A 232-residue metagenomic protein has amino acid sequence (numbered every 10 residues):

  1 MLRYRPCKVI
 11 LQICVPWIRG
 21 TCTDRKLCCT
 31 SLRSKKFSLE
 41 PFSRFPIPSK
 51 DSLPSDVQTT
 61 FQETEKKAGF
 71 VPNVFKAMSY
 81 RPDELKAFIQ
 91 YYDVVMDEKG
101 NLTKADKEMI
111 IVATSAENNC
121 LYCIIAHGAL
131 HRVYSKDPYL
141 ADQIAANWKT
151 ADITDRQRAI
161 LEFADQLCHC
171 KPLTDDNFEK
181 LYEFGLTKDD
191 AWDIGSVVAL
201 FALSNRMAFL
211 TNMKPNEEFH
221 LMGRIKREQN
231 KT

Functional and structural regions predicted by a protein language model:
L2-T232: Hydrophobic alpha-helical segments
